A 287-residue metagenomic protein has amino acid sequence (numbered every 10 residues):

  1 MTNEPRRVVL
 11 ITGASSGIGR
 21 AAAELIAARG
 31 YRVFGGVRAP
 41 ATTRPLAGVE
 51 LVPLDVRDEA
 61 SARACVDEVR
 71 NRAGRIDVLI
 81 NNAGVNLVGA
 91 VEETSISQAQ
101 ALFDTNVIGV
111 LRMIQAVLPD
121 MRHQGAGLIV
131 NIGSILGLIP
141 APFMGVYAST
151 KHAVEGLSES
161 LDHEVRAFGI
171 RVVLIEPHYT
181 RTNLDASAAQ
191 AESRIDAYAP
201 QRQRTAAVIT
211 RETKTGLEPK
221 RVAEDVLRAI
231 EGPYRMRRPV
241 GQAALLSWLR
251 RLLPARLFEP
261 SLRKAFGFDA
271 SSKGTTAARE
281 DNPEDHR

Functional and structural regions predicted by a protein language model:
S15-S16: Conserved glycine-rich cofactor-binding loop
L54-A64, I96: The beta1-alpha1 cofactor-binding region of Rossmann-like NAD(H)/NADP(H)-dependent oxidoreductases
E68-N81, L87: A glycine-rich helix->loop->beta "capping" turn within Rossmann-like NAD(P)(H)-dependent oxidoreductase domains
A90-V91, Q98-Q100: Substrate-binding pocket helix/loop in short-chain dehydrogenase/reductase
I114, T150: Active-site helix of classical SDR
S134: Residue(s) in the substrate-gating loop at a strand-loop-helix junction that position the organic substrate next
E164-K214: C-terminal beta-strand-loop-alpha-helix "lid" module of Rossmann-like NAD(P)-dependent dehydrogenases
